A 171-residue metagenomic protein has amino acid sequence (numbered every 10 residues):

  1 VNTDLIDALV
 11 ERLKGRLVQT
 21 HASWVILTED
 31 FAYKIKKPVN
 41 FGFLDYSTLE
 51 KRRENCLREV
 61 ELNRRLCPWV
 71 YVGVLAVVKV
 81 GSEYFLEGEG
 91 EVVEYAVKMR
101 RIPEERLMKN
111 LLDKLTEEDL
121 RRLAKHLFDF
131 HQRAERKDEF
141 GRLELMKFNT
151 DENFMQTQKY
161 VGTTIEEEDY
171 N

Functional and structural regions predicted by a protein language model:
N2-N171: Conserved ATP-binding subdomain of kinase catalytic cores across diverse folds
